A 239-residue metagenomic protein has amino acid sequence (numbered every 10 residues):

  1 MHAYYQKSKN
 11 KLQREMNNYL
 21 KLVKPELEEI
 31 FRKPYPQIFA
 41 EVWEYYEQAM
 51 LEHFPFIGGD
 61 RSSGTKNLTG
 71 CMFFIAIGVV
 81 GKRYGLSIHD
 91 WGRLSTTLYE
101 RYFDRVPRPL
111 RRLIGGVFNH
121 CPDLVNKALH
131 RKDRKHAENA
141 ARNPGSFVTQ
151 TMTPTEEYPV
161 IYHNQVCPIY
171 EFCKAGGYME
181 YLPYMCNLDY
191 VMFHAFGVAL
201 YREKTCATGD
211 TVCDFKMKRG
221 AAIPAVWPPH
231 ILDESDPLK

Functional and structural regions predicted by a protein language model:
M1-Y84: N-terminal, charged low-complexity regulatory/assembly segments
K66, G177-Y178, P228: A generic structural signal for short
T69-A175: Amphipathic interaction/junction segments at domain boundaries or subunit interfaces
V148-T208: Short, hydrophobic/π-rich interface segment
Y162-H163, F215-K218: Short, well-ordered beta-strand segments in beta-rich or mixed alpha/beta enzyme and ligand-binding folds
I169-E171, G220-V226: Short, charged/polar, Gly/Pro-enriched secondary-structure boundary elements
T208-K216: Beta-rich nucleic-acid/ligand-interaction surfaces
H230-K239: Short, cationic low-complexity segments
